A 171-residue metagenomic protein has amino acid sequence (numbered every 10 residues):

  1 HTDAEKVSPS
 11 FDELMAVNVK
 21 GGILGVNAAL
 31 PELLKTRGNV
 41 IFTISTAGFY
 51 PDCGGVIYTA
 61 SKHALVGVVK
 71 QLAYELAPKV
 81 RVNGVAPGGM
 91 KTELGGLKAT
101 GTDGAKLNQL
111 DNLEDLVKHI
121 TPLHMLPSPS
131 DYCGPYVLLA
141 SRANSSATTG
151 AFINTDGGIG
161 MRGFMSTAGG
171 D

Functional and structural regions predicted by a protein language model:
H1-D12, G54-I57, G95-G96, D111 (+1 more regions): Conserved mid-core segment of classical short-chain dehydrogenase/reductases
E5-I23, I41, L65: Catalytic Tyr-X3-Lys loop
V26, S61, V69: Active-site helix of classical SDR
P31, Y74-P78: Alpha-helical segment proximal to the catalytic Tyr-Lys
E32, M125-N154, G160: C-terminal substrate-recognition "lid" of short-chain dehydrogenase/reductases
S45: Residue(s) in the substrate-gating loop at a strand-loop-helix junction that position the organic substrate next
Y50-I57, H124: Active-site loop immediately N-terminal to the catalytic Tyr-X3-Lys motif of short-chain dehydrogenase/reductase
G89-I120, D131, G163-D171: A glycine/serine/threonine-rich, flexible loop-to-helix segment that serves as the NAD(P) cofactor-binding "lid"
